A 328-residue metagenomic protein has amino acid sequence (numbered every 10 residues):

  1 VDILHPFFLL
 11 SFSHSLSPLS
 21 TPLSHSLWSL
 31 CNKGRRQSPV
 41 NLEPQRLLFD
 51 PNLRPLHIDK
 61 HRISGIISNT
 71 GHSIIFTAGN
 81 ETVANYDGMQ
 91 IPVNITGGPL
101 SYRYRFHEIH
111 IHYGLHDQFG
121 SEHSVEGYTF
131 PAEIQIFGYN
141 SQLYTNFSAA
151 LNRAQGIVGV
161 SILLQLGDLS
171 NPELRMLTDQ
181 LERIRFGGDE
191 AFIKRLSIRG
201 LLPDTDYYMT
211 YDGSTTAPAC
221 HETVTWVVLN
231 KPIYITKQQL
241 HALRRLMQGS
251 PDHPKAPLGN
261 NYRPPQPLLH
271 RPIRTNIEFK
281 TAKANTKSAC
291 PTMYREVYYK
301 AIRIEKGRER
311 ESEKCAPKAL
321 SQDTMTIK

Functional and structural regions predicted by a protein language model:
V1-K328: Alpha-carbonic anhydrase
